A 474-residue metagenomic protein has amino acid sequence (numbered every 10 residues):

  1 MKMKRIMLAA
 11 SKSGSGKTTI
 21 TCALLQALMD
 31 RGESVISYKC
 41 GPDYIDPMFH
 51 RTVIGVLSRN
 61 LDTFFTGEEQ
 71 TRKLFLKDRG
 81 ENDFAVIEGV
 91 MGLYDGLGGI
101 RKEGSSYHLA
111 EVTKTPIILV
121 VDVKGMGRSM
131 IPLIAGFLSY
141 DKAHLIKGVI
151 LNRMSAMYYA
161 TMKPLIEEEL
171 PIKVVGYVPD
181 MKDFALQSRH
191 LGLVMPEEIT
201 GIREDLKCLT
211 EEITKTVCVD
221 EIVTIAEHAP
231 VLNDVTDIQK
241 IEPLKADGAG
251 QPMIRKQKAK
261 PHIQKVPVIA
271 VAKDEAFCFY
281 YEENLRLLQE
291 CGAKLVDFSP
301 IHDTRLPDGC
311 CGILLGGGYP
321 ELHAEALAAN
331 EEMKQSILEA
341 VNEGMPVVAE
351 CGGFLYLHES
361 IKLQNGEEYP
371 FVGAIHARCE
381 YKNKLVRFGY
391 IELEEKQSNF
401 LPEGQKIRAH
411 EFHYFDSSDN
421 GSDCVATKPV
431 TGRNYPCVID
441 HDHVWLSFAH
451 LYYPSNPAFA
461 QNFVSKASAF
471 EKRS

Functional and structural regions predicted by a protein language model:
K2-T19, L25-T113, V121-G148, M157-A160: ATP-dependent carboxylate-amine ligase catalytic core
M7, V86-E88, I118-V120, I150 (+3 more regions): Structural motif
K39, V174-K182, K294-H302: Beta-strand->loop->alpha-helix junctions that form or flank phosphate-binding loops in nucleotide-handling enzymes
A110, F277-E290, K294-V296, Y381 (+1 more regions): C-terminal and late-domain segments of enzyme folds
T115, I172, N342-P346: A short helix->loop->beta-strand "cap" motif at the edges of active sites that frequently abuts
G127-L244, R255-K256: Internal gly/pro-rich beta-alpha loop/helix module that stabilizes soluble enzyme cofactors or their anionic handles
P267-E331, Q335-A340: Phosphate-binding active sites in nucleotide-utilizing proteins
P320-Q397: Cysteine-nucleophile active-site neighborhood
